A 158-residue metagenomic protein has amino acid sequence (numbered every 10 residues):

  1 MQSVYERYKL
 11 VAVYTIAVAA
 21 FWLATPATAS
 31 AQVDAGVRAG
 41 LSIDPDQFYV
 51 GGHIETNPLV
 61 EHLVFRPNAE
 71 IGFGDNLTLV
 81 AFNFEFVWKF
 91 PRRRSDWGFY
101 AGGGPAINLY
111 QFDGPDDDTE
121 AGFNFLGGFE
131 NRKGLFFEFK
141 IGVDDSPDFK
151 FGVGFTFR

Functional and structural regions predicted by a protein language model:
M1-Q32: Cleavable N-terminal export/targeting peptides
A20, R38, G51-E55, E85-V87 (+2 more regions): Outer-membrane beta-barrel architecture
S30-Q32, P58-H62, R94-G98, R132-G134 (+1 more regions): Strand-connecting loop/turn motifs
A31-V33, D46-V50, N76-F82, W97-F99 (+2 more regions): Residues that define the transmembrane beta-barrel architecture of outer-membrane proteins
V33-I43, L63-F73, A101-L109, G134-D144: Transmembrane beta-strand segments that form the barrel wall of outer-membrane beta-barrel proteins
G51-P115, F157-R158: Gram-negative (and chloroplast) outer-membrane scaffold detector with strong preference for beta-barrel transmembrane
H62-F65, D118-A121, G128-R158: Predominantly the C-terminal beta-signal and adjacent terminal strand-loop region of outer-membrane beta-barrel
G102-I107, A121-F129: Hydrophobic alpha-helical segments of small multi-pass membrane proteins
